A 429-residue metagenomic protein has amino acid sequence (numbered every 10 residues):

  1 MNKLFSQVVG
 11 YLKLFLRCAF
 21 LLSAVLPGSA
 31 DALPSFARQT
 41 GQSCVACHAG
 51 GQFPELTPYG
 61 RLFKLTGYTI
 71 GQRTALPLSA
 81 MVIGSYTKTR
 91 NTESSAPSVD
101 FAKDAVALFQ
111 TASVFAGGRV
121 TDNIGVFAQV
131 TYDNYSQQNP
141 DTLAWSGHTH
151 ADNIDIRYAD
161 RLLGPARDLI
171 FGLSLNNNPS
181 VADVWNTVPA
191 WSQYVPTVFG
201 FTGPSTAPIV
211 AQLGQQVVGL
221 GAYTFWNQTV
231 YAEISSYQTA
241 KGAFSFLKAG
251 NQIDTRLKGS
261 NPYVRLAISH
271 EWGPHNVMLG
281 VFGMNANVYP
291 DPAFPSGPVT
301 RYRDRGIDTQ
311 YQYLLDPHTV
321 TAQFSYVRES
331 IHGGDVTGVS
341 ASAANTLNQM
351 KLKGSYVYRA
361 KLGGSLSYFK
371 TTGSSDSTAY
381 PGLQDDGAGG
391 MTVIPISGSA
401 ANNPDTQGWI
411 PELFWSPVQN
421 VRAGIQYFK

Functional and structural regions predicted by a protein language model:
M1-L12: N-terminal secretory signal peptides that target proteins for export/translocation
D31-L33: Boundary of Sec targeting at the N-terminus
Q42-G51: The canonical Cys-X-X-Cys-His
E55-T57, L78-K88, K103-G242, K258-P274 (+4 more regions): Outer membrane beta-barrel
L56-I70: Short cysteine/histidine-rich metal-coordination sites, predominantly Zn2+-binding motifs
R73-A75, A105-F109, G147-A151, A211-Q215 (+5 more regions): Transmembrane beta-barrel outer-membrane domains
P274-P411, W415: Detector for outer-membrane/organellar transmembrane beta-barrel domains, recognizing the amphipathic beta-strand
